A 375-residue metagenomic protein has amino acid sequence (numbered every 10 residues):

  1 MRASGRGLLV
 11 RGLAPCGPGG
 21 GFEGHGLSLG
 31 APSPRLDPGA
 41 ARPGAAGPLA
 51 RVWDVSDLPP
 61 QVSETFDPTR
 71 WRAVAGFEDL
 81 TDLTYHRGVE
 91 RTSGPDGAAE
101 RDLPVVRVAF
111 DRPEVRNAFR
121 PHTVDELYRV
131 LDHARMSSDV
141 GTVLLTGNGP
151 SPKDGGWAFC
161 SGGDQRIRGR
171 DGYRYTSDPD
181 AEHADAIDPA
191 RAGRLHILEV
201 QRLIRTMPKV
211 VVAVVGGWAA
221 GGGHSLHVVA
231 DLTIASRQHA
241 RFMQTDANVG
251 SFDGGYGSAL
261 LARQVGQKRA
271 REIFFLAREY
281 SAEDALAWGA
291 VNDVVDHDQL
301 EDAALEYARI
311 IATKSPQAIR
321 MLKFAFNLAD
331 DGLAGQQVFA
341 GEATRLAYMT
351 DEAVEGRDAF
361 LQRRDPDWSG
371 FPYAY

Functional and structural regions predicted by a protein language model:
R2-L9, L13, G24-H25, L29-P32 (+2 more regions): Conserved CoA-thioester-binding segment of acyl-CoA-metabolizing enzymes
G47-R107, D111, R278-A312, R320-D331 (+1 more regions): Amphipathic alpha-helical segments at domain termini/boundaries
V108, R112, E126-L127, L145 (+7 more regions): Terminal peptide-recognition signature
V115, G147-E199, G250: Glycine- (often His-adjacent) and acidic-residue-rich active-site loop that binds/positions the CoA thioester
H122-E126, H196, L203, A303 (+4 more regions): Charged catalytic carboxylate motif
S138, R202-P316, T350, D358: Crotonase-fold acyl-CoA enzyme core
I273, A285, A325, A329 (+1 more regions): Helix-loop "lid/cap" segments that line or gate small-molecule binding pockets
